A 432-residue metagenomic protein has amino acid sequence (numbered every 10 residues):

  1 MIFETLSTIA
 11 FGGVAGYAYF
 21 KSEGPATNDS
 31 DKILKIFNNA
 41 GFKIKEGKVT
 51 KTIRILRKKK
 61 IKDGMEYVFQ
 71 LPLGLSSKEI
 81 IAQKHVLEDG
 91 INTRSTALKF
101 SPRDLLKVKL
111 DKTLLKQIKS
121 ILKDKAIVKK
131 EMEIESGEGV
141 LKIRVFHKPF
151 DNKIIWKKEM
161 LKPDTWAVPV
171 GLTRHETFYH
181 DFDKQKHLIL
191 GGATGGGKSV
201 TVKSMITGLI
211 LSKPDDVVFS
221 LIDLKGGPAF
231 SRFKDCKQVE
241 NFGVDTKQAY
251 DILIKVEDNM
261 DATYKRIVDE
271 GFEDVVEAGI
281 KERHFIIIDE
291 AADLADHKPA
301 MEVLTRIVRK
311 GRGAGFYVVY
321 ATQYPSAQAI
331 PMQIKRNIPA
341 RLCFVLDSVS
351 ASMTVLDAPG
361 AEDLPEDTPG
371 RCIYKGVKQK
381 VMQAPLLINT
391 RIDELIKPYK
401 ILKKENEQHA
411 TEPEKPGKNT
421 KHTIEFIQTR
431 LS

Functional and structural regions predicted by a protein language model:
M1-P25, E66, P72, S136 (+7 more regions): P-loop NTPase catalytic phosphate-binding loop
E23-K162, P169: N-terminal "pre-motor" subdomain/linker immediately upstream of P-loop NTPase catalytic cores
A26-F42, Q408-F426: N-terminal, intrinsically disordered, polar/charged segments of Gram-positive cell-envelope systems that serve as
T96-L98, K130, T263-F272: Active-site phosphate-binding and catalytic loops of NTP-dependent enzymes
N241, G271-V276: Alpha-helical transmembrane segments forming the membrane-embedded cores of inner-membrane proteins across
V275-H284: Short basic/glycine-enriched coil/helix segment immediately N-terminal to the Walker B
G360-V377: Conserved C-terminal "switch" segment of AAA+ ATPases
